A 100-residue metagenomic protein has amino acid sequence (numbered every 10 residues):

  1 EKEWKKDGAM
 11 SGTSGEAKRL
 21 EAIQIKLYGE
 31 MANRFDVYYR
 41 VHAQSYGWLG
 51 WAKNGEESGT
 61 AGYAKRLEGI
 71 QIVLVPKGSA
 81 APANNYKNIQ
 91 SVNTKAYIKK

Functional and structural regions predicted by a protein language model:
E1-K100: Lectin-type carbohydrate-recognition ectodomains
